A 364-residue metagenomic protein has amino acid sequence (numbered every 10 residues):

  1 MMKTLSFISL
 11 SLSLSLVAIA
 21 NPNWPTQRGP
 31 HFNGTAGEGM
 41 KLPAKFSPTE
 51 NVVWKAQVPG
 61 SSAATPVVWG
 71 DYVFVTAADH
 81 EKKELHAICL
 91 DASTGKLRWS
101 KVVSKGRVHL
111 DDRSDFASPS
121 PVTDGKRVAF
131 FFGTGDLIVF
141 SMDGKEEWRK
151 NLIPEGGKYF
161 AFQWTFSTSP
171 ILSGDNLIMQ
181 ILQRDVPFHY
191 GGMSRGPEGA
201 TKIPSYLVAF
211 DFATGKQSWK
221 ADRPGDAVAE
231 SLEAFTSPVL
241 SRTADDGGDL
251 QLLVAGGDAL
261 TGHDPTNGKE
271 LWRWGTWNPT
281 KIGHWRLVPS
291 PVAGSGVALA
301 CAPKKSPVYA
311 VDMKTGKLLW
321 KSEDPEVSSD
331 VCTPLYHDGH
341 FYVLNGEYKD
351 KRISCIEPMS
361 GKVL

Functional and structural regions predicted by a protein language model:
M1-K3: N-terminal secretory signal peptides that target proteins for export/translocation
S6-V17: Bacterial N-terminal signal peptides
I19-L364: Noncatalytic, solvent-exposed loop/strand surfaces of beta-propeller-type extracellular/periplasmic domains
